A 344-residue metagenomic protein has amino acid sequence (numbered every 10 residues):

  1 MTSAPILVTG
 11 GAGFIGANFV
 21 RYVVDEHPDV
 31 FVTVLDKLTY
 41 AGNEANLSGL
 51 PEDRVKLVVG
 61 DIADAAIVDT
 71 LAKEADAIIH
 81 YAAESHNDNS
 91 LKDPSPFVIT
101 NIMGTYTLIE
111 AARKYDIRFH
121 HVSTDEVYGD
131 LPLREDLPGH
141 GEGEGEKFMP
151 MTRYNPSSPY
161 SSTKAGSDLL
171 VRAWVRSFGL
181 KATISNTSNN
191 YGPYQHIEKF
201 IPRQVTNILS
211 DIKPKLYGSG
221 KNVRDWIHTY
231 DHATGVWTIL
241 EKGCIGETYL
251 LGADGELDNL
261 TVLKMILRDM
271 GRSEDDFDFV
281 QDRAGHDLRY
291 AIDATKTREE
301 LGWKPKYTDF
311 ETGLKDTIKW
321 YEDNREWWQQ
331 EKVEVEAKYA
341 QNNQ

Functional and structural regions predicted by a protein language model:
M1-N190, W320-N324, E334, K338-Q344: N-terminal Rossmann-like NAD(P)+-binding domain of SDR-like oxidoreductases, especially those catalyzing
L7, V32, G60-A63, I208-Q344: C-terminal substrate-binding subdomain of Rossmann-fold SDR/epimerase-dehydratase oxidoreductases
T9, L91, I99-I102, Y160-K164 (+7 more regions): Short, solvent-exposed loop/helix junctions and linker helices that flank or host conserved functional motifs
A41, A65, E84, Y194 (+2 more regions): Residues at alpha-helix boundaries and the short loops/turns that link adjacent helices
A66-D69, D88, S95, Y106 (+7 more regions): Residues in well-ordered alpha-helical elements
L91, V122, K181-I184, E198 (+3 more regions): Non-catalytic, surface-exposed connector residues within folded enzymatic/regulatory domains
L108, V171, Q204, T297-R298: Structural element of the ATP-grasp superfamily
P132-K147, P159, L169-E241, D254-E256 (+1 more regions): NAD(P)-dependent short-chain dehydrogenase/reductase
